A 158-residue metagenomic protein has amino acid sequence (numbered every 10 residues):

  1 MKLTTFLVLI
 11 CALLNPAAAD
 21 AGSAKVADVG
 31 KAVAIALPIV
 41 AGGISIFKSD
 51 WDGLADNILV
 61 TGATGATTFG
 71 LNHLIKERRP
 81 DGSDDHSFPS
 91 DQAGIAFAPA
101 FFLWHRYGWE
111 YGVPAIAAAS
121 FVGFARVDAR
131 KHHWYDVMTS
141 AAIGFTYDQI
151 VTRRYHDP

Functional and structural regions predicted by a protein language model:
K2, A19-P89, A93-D128: Hydrophobic alpha-helical bundle signature of multipass membrane enzymes
T4-C11: Sec-dependent signal peptide hydrophobic core
C11, P99-F102, I150: Hydrophobic residues on the short alpha-helix immediately C-terminal to a glycine-rich phosphate/catalytic loop
L14-P16: N-terminal signal peptide c-region/cleavage motif recognized by signal peptidases
Q92-A96, H132-Y155: Alpha-helical transmembrane segments that form the membrane-embedded catalytic/substrate-binding core of multi-pass
